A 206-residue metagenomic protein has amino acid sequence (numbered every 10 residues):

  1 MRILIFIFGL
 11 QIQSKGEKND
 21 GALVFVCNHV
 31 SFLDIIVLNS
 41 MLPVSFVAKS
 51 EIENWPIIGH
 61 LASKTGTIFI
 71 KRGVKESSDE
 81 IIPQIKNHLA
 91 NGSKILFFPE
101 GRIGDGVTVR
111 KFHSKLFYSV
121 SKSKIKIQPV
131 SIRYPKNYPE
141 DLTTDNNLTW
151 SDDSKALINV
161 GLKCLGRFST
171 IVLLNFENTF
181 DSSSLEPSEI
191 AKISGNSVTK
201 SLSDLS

Functional and structural regions predicted by a protein language model:
R2-L23, I85: A short, well-structured juxtamembrane/interface segment
I5-F8, A22-K75: Catalytic core of membrane glycerolipid acyltransferases/transacylases, capturing the structured, soluble-facing
A22-V24, T67, G92-F98, K126: Residue-level preference for the first positions of well-ordered beta-strands
K49, I70, F98, V130-I132: Generic beta-sheet signal
G59, V107-L185, E189, I193: A cross-family acyltransferase "interaction/gating" segment
S78, I85-K86, S93-I95, P99-F112 (+1 more regions): Soluble extracytoplasmic domains of inner/organellar membrane proteins
E186-S206: C-terminal/domain-terminus segments
